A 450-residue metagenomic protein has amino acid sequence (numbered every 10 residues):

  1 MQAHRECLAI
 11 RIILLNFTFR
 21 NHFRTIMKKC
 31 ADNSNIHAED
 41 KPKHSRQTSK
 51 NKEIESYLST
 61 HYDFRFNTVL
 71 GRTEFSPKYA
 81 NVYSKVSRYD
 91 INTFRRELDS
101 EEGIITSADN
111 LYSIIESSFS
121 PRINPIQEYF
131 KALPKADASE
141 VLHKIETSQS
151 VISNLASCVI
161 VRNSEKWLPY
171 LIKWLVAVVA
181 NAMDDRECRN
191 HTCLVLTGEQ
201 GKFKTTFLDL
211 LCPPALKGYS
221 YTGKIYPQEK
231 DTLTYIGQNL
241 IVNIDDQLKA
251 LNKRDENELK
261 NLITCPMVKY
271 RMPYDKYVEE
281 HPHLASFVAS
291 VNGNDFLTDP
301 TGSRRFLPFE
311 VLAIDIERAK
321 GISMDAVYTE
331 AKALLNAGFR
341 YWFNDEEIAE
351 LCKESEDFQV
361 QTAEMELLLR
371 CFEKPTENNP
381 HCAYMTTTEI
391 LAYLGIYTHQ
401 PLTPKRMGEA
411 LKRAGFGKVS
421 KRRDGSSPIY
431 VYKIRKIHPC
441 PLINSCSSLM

Functional and structural regions predicted by a protein language model:
Q2-T147, E165, H399-L402, L442-M450: N-terminal nucleic-acid engagement/recognition segments and initiation subdomains in replication, restriction
S118-G237: P-loop NTPase catalytic core of nucleic-acid-dependent motor ATPases
T232-G237, M272-S290: AAA+/SF3 P-loop NTPase mechanochemical coupling elements
L240-I263, L297-G302: Conserved AAA+/SF3 P-loop NTPase catalytic/coupling segment centered on the Walker-B
E256-E279: Conserved catalytic/switch belt of AAA+ P-loop NTPases
D275, A313-I322, C382-M450: Positively charged interface segments
L297-D315: A short helix-turn-beta junction within AAA+ P-loop NTPase domains corresponding to the substrate/partner-engaging
A337-H381: Conserved alpha/beta core segments of nucleic-acid transaction machinery
